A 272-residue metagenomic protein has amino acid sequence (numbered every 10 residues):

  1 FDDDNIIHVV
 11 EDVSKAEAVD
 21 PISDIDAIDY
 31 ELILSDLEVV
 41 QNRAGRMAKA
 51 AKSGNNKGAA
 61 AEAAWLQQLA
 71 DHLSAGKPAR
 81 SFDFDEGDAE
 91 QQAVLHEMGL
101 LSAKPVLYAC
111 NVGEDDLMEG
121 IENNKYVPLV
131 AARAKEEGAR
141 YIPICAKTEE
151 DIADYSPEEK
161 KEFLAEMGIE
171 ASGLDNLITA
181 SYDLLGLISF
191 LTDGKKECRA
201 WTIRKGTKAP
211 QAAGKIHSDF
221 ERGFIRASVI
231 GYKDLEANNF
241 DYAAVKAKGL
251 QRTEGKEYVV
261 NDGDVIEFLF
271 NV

Functional and structural regions predicted by a protein language model:
F1-V13: Inter-motif core of Ras-like GTPase G domains
H8-E11, I33, G45, D71: Generic short alpha-helical segment signal, independent of protein family or function, capturing local helix propensity
V13-I28, Q41-K49: Acidic/polar active-site rim loop that often engages polyanionic ligands
E17-L32, A61-A63, L69-H72: Buried, small/hydrophobic-residue-enriched core segments of structured protein domains
I28, I33-D36, V40, A44-M47 (+2 more regions): Amphipathic alpha-helical coiled-coil segments
R46-N261, I266-V272: C-terminal-of-GTPase-core extension/linker across diverse P-loop GTPases
